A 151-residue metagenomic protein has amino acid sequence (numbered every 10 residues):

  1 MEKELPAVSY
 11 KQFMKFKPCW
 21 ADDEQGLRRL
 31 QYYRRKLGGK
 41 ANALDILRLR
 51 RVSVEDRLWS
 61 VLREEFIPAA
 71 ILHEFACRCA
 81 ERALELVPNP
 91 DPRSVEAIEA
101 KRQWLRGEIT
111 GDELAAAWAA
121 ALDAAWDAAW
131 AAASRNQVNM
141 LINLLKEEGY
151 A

Functional and structural regions predicted by a protein language model:
M1-A151: Short, glycine-biased loop/turn motifs at secondary-structure junctions and in low-complexity Ser/Thr/Pro-rich termini
